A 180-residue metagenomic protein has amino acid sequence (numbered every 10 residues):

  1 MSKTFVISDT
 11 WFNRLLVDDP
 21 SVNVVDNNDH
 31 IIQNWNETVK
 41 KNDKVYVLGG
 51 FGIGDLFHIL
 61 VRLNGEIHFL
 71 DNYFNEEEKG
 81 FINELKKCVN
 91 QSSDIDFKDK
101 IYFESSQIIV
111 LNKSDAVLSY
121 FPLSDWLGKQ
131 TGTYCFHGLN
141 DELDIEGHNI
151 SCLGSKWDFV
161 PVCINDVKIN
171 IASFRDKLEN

Functional and structural regions predicted by a protein language model:
M1, N42, N64-E66, K113 (+1 more regions): A general structural motif
M1-H58, R62, N180: N-terminal active-site segment of His-dependent metallophosphoesterases
V6-S8, Y46-F51, I67-Y73, L118-S119 (+2 more regions): Active-site neighborhood of phospho(di)ester-bond hydrolases with catalytic His/Asp-centered motifs
S8, L15, T38, G49 (+9 more regions): Generic signature of intrinsically disordered, low-complexity segments enriched in small/polar residues
V17-V25, G54-P122: Active-site neighborhood of divalent metal-dependent phosphoester bond hydrolases
D26-K40, G65-K87, C163-N180: A short, conserved beta-to-alpha structural element at the edge of catalytic cores that scaffolds binding
K87-N180: Conserved beta-sheet core of the metallophosphoesterase superfamily
